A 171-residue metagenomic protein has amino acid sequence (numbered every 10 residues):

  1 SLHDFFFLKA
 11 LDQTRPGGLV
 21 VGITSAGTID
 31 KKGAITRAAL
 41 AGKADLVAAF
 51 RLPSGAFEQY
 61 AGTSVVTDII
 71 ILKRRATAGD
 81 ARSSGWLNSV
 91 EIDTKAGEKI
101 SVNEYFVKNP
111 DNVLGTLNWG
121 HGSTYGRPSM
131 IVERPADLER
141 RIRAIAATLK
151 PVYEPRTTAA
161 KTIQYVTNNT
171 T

Functional and structural regions predicted by a protein language model:
S1-T171: A conserved structural/catalytic subdomain of Rossmann-like adenosyl-cofactor enzymes
